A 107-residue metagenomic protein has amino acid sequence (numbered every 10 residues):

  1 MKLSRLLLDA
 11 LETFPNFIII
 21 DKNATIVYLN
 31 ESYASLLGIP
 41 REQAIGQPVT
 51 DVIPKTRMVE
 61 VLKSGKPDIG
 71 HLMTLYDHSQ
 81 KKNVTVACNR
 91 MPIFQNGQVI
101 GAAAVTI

Functional and structural regions predicted by a protein language model:
M1-L36: Sensory modules in modular signal-transduction proteins
F14-P15, H71, A87-N89: Short loop/turn microsegments at loop-to-beta-strand junctions
V27, A34-D51: PAS and related sensory helical modules
V27, K82-A87, I100: PAS-family sensory domains
E42, D51-V84: Terminal output helix/cap of sensory domains in signal transduction proteins
V86-M91, V105: PAS-family sensory domains
I93-Q95: Sensor-regulatory modules in signal-transduction proteins
Q98-I107: PAS-family sensory domains
